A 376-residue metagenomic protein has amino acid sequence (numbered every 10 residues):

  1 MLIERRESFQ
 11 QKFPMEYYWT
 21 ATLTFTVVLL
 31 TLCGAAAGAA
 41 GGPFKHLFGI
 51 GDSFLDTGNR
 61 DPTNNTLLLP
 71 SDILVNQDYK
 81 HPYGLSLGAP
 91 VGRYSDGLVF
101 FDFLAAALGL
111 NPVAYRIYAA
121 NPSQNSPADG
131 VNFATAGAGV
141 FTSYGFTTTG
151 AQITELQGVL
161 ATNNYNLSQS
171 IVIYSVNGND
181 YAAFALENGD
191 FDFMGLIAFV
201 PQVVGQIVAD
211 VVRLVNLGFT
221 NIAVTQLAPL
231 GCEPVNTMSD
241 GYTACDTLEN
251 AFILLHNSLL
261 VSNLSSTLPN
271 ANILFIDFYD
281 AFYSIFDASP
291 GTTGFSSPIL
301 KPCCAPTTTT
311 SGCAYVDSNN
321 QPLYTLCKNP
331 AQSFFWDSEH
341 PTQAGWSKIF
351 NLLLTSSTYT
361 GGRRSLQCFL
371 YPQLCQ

Functional and structural regions predicted by a protein language model:
L2-Q376: Conserved active-site regions of diverse hydrolases
